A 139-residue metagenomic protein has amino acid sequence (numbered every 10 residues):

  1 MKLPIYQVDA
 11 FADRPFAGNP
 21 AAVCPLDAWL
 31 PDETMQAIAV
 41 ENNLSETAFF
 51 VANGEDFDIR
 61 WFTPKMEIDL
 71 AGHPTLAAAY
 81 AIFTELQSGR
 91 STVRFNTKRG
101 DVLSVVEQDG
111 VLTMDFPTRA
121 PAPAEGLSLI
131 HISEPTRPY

Functional and structural regions predicted by a protein language model:
M1-D109: A glycine-rich beta-to-alpha transition motif near the start of alpha/beta enzyme domains, typified by
E67-D69, P121-A124: A short local loop/turn or secondary-structure capping micro-motif enriched for an aromatic residue
T97, T118-P123: Short, surface-exposed ligand-recognition loops at beta-strand->loop->(often short) alpha-helix junctions that present
E107-T118: A structural-propensity feature for long, helix-poor, extended segments
E125-L129: Short amphipathic alpha-helix segments
I130-Y139: Single conserved hydrophobic/aromatic residue that forms the stacking wall/gate of nucleotide- or nucleobase-binding
